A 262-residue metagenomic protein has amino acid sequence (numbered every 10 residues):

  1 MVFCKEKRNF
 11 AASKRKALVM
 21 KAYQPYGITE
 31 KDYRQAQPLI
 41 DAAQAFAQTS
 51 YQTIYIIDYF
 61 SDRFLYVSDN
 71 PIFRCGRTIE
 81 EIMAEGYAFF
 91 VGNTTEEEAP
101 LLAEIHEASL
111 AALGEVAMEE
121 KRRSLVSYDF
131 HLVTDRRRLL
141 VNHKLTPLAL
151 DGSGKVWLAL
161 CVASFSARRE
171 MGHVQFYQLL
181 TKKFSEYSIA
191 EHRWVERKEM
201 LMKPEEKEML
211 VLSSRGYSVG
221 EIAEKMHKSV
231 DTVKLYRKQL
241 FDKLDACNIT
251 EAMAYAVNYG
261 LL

Functional and structural regions predicted by a protein language model:
R34, P38-Y87, L180-A190: PAS-family sensory domain signal
T78-L145, D151: PAS-family sensory domains
K144-A159, A167-G172: Short loop/turn elements at sensory-signaling interfaces that couple input to output
K183-K207: Regulatory hinge/linker segments at domain boundaries that couple sensory/effector modules to output domains
E206-S213, A252: Short alpha-helical "packing" element that flanks the helix-turn-helix/winged-helix DNA-binding module
G216-E251: Recognition helix of helix-turn-helix DNA-binding domains
